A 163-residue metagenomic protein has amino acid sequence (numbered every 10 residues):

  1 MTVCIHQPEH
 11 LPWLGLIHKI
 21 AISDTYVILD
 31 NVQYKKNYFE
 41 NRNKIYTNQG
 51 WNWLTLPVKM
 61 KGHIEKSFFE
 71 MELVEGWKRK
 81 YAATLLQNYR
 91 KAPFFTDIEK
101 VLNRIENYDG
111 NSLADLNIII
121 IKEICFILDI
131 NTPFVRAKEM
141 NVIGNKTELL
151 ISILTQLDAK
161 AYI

Functional and structural regions predicted by a protein language model:
M1-I163: Residues lining hydrophobic/aromatic ligand-binding pockets adjacent to catalytic sites
